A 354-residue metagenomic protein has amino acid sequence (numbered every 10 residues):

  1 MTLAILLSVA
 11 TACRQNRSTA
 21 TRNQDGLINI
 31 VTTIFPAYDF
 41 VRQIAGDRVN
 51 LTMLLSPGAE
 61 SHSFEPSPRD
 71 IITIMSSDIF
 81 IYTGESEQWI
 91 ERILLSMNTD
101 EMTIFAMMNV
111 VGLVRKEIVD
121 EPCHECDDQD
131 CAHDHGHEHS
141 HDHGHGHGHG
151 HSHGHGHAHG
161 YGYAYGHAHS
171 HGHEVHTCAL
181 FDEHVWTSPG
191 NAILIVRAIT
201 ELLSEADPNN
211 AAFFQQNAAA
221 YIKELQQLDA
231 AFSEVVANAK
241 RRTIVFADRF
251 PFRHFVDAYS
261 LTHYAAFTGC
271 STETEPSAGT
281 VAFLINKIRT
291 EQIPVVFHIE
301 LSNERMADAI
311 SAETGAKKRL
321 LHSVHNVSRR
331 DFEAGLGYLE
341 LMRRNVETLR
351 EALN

Functional and structural regions predicted by a protein language model:
M1-S8: Bacterial N-terminal signal peptides
C13-N354: Extracytoplasmic metal-acquisition and chelation regions
